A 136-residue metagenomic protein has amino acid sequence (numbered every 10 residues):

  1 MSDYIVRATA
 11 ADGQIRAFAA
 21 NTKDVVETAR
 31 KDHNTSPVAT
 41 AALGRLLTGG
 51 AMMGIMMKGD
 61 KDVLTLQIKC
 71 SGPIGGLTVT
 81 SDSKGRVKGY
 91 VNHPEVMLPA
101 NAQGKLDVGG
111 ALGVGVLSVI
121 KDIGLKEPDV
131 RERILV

Functional and structural regions predicted by a protein language model:
S2-D122: N-terminal functional module of multi-domain proteins
K126: Short, well-ordered, mixed-charge alpha-helical segments that flank or form enzyme active sites
D129-R131: A short secondary-structure junction signal
R133-V136: Compact structured core domains
